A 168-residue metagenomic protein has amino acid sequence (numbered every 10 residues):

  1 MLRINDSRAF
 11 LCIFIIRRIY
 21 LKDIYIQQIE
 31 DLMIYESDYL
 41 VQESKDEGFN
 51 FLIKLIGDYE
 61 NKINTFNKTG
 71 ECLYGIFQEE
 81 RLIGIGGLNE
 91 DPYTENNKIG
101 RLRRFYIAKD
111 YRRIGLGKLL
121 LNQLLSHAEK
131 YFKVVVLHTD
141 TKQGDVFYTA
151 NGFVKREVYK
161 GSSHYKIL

Functional and structural regions predicted by a protein language model:
I16-E60: Short amphipathic alpha-helix that is part of the acyltransferase structural core
I63-G75, R101: A short helix-loop-beta-strand connector motif used in the catalytic cores of GNAT acetyltransferases and, in some
G75, R81-E90, R101, Y106: Conserved beta-strand in the GNAT
D91-L102, R112: A conserved beta-turn-beta hairpin within the catalytic core of GNAT-like acetyltransferases that forms part
I107, R113-S126: Conserved acetyl-CoA-binding loop-helix of GNAT-fold acetyltransferases
A128-D140: Conserved GNAT acetyl-CoA-binding A-motif
V136-H138, T149, V154-L168: Conserved catalytic-core motifs of GNAT/GCN5-like acyltransferases
